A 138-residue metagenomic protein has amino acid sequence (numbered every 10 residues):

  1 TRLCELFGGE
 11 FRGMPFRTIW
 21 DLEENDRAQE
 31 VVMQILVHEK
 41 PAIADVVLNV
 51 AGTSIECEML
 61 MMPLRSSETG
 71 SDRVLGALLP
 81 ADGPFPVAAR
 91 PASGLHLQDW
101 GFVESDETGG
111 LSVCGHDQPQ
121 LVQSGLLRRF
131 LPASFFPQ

Functional and structural regions predicted by a protein language model:
T1-H96, W100: Sensory/regulatory domains in signal-transduction proteins
A81-Q138: Regulatory/sensor and coupling segments of signal-transduction and defense proteins
